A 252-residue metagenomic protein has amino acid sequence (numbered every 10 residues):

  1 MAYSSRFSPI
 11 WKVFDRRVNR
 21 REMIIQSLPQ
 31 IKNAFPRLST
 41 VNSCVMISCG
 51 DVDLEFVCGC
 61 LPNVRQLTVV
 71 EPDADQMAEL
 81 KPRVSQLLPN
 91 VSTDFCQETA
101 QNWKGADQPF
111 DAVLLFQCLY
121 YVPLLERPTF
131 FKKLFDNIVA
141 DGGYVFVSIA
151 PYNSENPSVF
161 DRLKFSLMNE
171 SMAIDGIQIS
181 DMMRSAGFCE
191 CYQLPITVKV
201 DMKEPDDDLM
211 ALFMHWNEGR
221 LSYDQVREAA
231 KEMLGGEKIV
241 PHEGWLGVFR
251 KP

Functional and structural regions predicted by a protein language model:
M1-S39: Class I SAM-dependent methyltransferase Rossmann-like catalytic core, especially the SAM/SAH-binding loop
S43-W103: Class I SAM-dependent methyltransferase SAM/SAH-binding core
L114-L115: A conserved beta-strand element that flanks and buttresses the S-adenosyl-L-methionine
C118: Hydrophobic adenine-recognition pocket in adenosine-nucleotide-binding enzymes
Y121-L134: A short, conserved alpha-helix within the catalytic core of class I
G143-M172: Conserved class I S-adenosyl-L-methionine
S171-G187: Short alpha-helix
I174, G187-P252: Conserved Class I S-adenosyl-L-methionine
